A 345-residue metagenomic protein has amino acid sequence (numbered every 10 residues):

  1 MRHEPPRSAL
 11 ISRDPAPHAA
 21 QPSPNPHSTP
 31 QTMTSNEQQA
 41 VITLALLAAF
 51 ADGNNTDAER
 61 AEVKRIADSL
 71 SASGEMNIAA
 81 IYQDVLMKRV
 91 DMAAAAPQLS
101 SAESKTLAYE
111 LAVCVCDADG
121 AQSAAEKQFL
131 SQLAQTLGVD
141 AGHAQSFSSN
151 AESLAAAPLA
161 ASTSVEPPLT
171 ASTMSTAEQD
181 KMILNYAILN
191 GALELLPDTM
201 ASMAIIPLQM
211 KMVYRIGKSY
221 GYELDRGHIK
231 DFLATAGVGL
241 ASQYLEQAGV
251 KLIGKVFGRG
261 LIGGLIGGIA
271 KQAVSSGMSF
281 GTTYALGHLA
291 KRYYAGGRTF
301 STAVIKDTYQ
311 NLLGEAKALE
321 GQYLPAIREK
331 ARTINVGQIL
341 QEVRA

Functional and structural regions predicted by a protein language model:
R2-N190, K218-S219, V250, K255-V256 (+1 more regions): Small-residue-enriched hydrophobic alpha-helices in membranes
G53, E75, A93, L159 (+5 more regions): Residue-level signal for secondary-structure boundary elements
N55, Q122, I205, L224-I229 (+2 more regions): Short, surface-exposed helix-loop/turn micro-motifs enriched in polar/charged residues
L70, G74, L137-A141, A155 (+6 more regions): Conserved NTP-handling cores and scaffolds of large molecular machines
I78, S100, Q145-S149, D198 (+3 more regions): Residue-level detector of alpha-helical recognition elements and their boundaries
A94-A95, P158-T163, A241-L245, G314-A318: Short alpha-helix boundary/capping motifs
S172-G249, I253-A285, L289-A290: Small-residue-enriched, tightly packed secondary-structure blocks
V250-A345: Membrane-interacting alpha-helical segments
